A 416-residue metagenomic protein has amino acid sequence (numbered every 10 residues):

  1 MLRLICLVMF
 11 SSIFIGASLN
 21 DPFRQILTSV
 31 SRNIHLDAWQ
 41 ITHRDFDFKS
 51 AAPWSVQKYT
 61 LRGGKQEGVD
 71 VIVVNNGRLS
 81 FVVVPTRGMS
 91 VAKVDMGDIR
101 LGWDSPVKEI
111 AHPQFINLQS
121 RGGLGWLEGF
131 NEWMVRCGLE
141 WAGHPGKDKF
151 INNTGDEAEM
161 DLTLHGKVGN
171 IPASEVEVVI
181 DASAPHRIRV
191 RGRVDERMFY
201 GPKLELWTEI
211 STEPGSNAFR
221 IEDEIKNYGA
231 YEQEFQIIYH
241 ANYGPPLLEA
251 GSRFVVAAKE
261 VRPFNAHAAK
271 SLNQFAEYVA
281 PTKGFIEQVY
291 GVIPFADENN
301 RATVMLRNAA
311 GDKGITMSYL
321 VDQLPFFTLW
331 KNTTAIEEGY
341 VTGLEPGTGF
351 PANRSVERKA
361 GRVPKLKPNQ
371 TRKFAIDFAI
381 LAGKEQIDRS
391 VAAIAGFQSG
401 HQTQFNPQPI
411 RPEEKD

Functional and structural regions predicted by a protein language model:
M1-L7: Sec-dependent signal peptide recognition, specifically the positively charged N-region followed immediately by
M9-D21: Bacterial Sec-dependent signal peptides at the C-terminal "C-region" and cleavage site
S18-R220, Y243-K283, F295-D416: Surface-exposed acidic/polar loop and edge beta-strand patches at domain peripheries
V94-D95, Y231-I238, T316: Short, hydrophobic/aromatic beta-strand segments
Y228-A230, A382: Short, acidic/polar linear motifs in exposed loop/turn regions
G291-I293: Penicillin-binding protein/beta-lactamase superfamily catalytic region
